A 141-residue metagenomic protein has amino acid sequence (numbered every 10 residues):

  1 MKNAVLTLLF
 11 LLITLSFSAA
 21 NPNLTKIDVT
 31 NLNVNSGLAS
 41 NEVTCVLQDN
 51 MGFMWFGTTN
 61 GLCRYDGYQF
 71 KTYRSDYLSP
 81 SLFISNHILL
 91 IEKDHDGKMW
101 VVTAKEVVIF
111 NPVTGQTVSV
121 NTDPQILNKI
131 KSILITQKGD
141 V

Functional and structural regions predicted by a protein language model:
M1-V141: Carboxylate-rich, polar loop motifs that coordinate divalent cations or form catalytic acidic clusters
